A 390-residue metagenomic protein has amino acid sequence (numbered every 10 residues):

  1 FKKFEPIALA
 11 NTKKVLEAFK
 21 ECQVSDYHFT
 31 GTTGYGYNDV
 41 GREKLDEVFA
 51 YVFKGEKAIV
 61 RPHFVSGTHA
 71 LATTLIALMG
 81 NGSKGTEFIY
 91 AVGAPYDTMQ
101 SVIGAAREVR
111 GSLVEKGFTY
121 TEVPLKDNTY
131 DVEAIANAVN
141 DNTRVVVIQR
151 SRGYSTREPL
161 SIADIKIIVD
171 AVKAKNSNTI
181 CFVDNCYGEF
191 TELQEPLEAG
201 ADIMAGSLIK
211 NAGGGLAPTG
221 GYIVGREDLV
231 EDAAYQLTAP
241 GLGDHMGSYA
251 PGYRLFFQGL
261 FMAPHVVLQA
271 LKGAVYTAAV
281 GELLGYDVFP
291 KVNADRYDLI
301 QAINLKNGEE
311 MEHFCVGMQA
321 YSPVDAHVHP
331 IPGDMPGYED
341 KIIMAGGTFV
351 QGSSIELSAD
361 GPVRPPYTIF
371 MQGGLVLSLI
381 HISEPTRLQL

Functional and structural regions predicted by a protein language model:
V15-S66, A105: Conserved N-terminal alpha-helix of the aminotransferase class I/II PLP-enzyme fold
A58-F88, Y96-S101: Conserved beta-loop-alpha segment that forms the PLP phosphate-binding cup at the N-terminus of a helix
G82-R144: PLP-dependent aminotransferase-like
D127-V183: Active-site phosphate-binding strand-loop segment of PLP-dependent enzymes
P196-N211: Conserved active-site segment immediately N-terminal to the catalytic lysine that forms the internal aldimine
N211-E310: Active-site C-terminal subdomain of aminotransferase-like
P290-L357: Conserved PLP-binding catalytic core of the aspartate aminotransferase-like
I380-L390: Single conserved hydrophobic/aromatic residue that forms the stacking wall/gate of nucleotide- or nucleobase-binding
